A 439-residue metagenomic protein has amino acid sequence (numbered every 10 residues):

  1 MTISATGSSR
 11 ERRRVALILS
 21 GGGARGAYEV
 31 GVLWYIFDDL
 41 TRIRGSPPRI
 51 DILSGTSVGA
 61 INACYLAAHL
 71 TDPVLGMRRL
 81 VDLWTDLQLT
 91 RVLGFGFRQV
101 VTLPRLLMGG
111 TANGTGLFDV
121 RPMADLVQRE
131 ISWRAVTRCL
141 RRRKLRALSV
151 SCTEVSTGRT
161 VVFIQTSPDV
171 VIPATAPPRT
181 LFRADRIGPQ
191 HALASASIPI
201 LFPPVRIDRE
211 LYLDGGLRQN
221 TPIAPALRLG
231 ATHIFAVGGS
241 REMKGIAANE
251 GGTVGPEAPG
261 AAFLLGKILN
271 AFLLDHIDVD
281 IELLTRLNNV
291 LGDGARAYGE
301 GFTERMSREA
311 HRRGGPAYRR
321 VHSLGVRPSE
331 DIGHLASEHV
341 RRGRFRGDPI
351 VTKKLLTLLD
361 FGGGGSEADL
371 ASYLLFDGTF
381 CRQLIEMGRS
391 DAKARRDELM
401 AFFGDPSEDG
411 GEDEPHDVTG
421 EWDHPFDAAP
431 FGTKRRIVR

Functional and structural regions predicted by a protein language model:
M1-S8: Non-catalytic, mobile gating and regulatory segments of ester bond hydrolases
R10-I18, G23-R121, D125-V127, I164-A176 (+6 more regions): Patatin-like phospholipase
I18, G96-K244, D293-I350, M387-S390 (+1 more regions): Active-site-adjacent alpha/beta core region of enzyme catalytic domains
L66-H69, P73, R143-L145, G158 (+1 more regions): Short loop/turn hinge sites at secondary-structure boundaries
V92-F118, A261-D280, N288, R342-F376: Alpha-helical membrane-targeting segments
P225-N289: A conserved active-site cap/scaffold subdomain adjacent to cofactor or substrate pockets
R296-R439: C-terminal helical/tail subdomains of lipid-metabolizing enzymes
